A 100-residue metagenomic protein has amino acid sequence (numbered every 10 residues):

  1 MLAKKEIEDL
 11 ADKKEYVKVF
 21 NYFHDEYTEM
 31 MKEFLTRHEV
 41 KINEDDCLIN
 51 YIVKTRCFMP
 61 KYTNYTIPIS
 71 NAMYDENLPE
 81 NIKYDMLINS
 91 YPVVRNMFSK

Functional and structural regions predicted by a protein language model:
M1-V17: Charged alpha-helical initiation segments
T28, K32-K100: Long, charged low-complexity segments
